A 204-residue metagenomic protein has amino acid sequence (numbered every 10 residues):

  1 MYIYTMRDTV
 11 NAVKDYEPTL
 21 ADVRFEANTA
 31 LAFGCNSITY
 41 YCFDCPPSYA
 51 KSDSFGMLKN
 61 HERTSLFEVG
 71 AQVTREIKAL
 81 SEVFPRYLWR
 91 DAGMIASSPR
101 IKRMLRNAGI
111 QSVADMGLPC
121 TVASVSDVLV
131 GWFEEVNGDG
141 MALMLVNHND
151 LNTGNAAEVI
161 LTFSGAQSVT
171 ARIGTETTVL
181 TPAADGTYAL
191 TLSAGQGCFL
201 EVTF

Functional and structural regions predicted by a protein language model:
M1-A21, A50, M57: Active-site clefts of carbohydrate-active enzymes
Y2-R7, Y41-D44, V146-H148: Active-site-proximal beta-strand/loop segments in catalytic clefts of secreted hydrolases
T19-F55: Substrate-binding cleft of secreted/luminal carbohydrate-active enzymes
A30, G70, L143: Conserved, mostly hydrophobic/aromatic
D44-R100: Aromatic-rich peripheral "rim/lid" segments of glycoside hydrolase catalytic domains that contact and position glycan
P99-G165, G195: Carbohydrate-binding surface patches
L161-T177: Solvent-exposed beta-hairpin/edge-strand motifs
A183-F204: C-terminal beta-strand-rich structural cap/linker in extracellular carbohydrate-active enzymes
